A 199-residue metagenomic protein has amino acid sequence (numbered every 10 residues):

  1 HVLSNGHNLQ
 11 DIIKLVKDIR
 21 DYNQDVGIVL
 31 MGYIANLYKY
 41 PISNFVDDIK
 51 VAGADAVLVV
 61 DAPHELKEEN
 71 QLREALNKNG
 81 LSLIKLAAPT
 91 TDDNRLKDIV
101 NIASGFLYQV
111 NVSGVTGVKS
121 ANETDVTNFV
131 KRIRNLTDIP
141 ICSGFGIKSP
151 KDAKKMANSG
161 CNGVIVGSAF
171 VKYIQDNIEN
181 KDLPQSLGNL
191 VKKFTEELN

Functional and structural regions predicted by a protein language model:
H1-A62, K192-K193, L198: Active-site beta->alpha loop and helix N-cap motifs at the rims of alpha/beta catalytic domains
S4-I19, L37-S43, D61-K78, D92-K97 (+3 more regions): Active-site-adjacent beta->alpha loops and helix N-cap segments on the catalytic face of soluble alpha/beta enzymes
V16-N23, K50, R73-E74, V100-A103 (+1 more regions): Acidic (Asp/Glu)-rich catalytic clusters
N23-Y33, L76-A87, R134-G144: Short beta-strand/loop segments at the ligand-binding rim of alpha/beta enzyme cores
A52-L66, Y108-G117, G146, S159-E179: Glycine-rich phosphate-binding active-site loops on the catalytic face of alpha/beta enzymes
G80-G117: Histidine/lysine/aspartate-rich catalytic loop segments that bind and position anionic ligands
T90-T91, Q185-N199: Extended, intrinsically disordered, low-complexity segments
T91-I102, S143, I147-V164: Catalytic cores of alpha/beta
